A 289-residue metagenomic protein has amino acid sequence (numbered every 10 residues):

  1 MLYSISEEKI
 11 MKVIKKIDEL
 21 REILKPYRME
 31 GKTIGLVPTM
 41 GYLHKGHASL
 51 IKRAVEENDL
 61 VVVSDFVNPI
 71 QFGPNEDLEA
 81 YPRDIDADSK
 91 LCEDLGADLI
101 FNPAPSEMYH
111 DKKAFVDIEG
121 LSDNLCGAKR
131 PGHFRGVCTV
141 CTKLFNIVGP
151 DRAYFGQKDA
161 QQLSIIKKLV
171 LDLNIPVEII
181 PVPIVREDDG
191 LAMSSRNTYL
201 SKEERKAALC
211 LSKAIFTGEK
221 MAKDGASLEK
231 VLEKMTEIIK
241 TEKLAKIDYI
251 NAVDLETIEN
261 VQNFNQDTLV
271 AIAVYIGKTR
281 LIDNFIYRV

Functional and structural regions predicted by a protein language model:
Y3-L244, V253, T257: Nucleotidyltransferase catalytic core that binds NTPs
K234-V289: Phosphate/ribose-recognition catalytic cores of enzymes acting on nucleotide-derived substrates
